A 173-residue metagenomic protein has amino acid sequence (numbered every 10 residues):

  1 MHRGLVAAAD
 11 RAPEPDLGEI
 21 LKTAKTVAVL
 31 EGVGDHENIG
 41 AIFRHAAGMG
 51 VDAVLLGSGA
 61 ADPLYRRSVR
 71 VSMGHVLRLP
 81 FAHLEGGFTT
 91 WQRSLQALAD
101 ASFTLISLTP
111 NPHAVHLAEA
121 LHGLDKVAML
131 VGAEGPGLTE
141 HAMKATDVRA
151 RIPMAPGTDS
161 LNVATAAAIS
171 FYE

Functional and structural regions predicted by a protein language model:
M1-A8: A contiguous, low-structure linker/loop signature
H2, V71-H75, G123-K126: Short, hinge-like loop/turn segments at secondary-structure boundaries
A7, H45-M49, A60-P80, E140-E173: Structured adenosyl-cofactor binding patch, chiefly the S-adenosyl-L-methionine
A9-K22, L117-G123: Glycine-/acidic-rich phosphate or pyrophosphate-binding loops and their flanking alpha/beta elements
E14-H113: RNA substrate-binding interface of SAM-dependent RNA methyltransferases
E31, E134, E173: Acidic-residue sensor for enzyme active/binding pockets
I106-T158: Active-site/ligand-binding-proximal alpha/beta "capping" segment
